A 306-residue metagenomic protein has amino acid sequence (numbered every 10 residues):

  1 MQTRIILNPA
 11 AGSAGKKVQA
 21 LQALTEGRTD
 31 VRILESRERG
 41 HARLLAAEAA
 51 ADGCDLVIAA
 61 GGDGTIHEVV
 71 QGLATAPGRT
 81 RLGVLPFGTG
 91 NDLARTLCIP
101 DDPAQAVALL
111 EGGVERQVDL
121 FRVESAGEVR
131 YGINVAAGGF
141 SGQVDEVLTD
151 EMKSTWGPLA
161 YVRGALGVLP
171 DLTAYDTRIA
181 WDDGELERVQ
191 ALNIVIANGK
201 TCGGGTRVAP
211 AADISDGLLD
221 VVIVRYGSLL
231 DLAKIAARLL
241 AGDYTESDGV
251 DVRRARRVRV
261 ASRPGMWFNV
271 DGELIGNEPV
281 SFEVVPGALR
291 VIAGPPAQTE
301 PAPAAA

Functional and structural regions predicted by a protein language model:
M1-V57, H67, A104, Q298-A306: ATP/NTP phosphate-donor binding region
I6, S36, A74-L192: Catalytic core of DAGKc-family lipid kinases
P9, A60-G62, L85-F87, N198: Glycine-rich beta-strand-to-loop/alpha-helix junction loops that act as flexible
A42, D63, I194: Short conserved active-site loop signatures built around small residues
T65-P77: Short Gly/Thr/Asp-enriched flexible loops that form oxyanion-binding sites at enzyme active sites
A137, S141, V195-V208, L274: Glycine-rich phosphate/pyrophosphate-binding beta-alpha loops
M152-A160, G204, P210-D231: Gly/Ser/Thr-rich active-site loops/lids in small-molecule metabolic enzymes that frequently grip phosphoryl groups
W181-D183, R188, D213, I223-A306: ATP/nucleoside-binding phosphotransfer catalytic cores, i.e., glycine-rich phosphate-binding loops
